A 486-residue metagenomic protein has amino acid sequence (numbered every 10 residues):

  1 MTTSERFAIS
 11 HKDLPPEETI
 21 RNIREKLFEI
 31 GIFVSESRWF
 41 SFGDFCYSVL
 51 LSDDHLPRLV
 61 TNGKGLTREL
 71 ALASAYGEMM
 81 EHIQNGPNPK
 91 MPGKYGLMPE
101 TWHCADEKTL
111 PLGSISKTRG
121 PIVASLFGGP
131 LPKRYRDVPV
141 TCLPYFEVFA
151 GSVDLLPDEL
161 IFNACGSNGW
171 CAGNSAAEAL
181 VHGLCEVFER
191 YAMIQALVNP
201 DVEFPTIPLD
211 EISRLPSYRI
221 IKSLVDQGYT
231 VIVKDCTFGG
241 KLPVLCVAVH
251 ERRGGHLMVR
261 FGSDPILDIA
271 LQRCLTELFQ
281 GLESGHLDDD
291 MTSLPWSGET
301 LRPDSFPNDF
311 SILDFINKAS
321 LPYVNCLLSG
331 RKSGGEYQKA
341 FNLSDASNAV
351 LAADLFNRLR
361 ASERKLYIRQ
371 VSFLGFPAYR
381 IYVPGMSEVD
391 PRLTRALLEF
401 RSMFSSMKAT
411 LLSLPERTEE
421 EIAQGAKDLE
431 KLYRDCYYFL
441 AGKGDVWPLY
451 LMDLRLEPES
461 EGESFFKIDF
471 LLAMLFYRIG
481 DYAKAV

Functional and structural regions predicted by a protein language model:
M1-V486: Helix-biased "structured C-terminal domain" signature
